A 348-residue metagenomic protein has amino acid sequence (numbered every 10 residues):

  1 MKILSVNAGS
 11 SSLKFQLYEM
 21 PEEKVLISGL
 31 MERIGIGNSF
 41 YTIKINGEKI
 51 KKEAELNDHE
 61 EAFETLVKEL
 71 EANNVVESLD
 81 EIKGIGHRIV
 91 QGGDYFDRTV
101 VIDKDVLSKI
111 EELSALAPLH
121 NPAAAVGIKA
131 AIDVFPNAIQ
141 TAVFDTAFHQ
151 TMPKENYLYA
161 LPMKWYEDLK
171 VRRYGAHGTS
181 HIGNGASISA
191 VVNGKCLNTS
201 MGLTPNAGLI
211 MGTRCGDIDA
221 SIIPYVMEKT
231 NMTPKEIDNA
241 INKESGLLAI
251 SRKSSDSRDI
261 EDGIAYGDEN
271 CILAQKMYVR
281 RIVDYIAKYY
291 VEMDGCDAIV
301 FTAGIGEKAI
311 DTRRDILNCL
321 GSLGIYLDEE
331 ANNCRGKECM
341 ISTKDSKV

Functional and structural regions predicted by a protein language model:
M1-L4: Extreme N-terminal starter segment of soluble prokaryotic enzymes
S12-L56: Short glycine-rich, Thr/Ser-proximal phosphate-binding strand/loop in the N-terminal lobe of ATP-dependent enzymes
L70-H120, F148-N156: Short beta-strand-loop/turn "lid" adjacent to the catalytic site in phosphate-handling enzymes
L79-V90, I139-T141, M293-G304: Short glycine-rich phosphate-binding loop at a beta-alpha junction
F148-E228: Glycine-rich phosphate-binding loop of actin/hexokinase-like ATP-binding domains
V192, N198-T230, N239, A303-N333: Catalytic phosphate/nucleotide-handling subdomain of diverse soluble enzymes
N239, G246-I250, S257-M293: Adenine-nucleotide phosphate-binding core of ATP-dependent small-molecule kinases
I272, K276-E292, G306-V348: Internal helix-turn-beta structural module
